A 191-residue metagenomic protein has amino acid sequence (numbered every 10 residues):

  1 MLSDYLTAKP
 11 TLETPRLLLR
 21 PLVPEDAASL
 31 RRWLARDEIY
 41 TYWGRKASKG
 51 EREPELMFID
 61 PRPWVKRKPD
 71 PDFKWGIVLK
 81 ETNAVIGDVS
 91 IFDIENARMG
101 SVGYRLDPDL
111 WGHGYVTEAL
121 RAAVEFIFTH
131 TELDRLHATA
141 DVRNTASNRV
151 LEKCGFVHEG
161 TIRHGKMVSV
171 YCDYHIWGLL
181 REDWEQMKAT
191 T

Functional and structural regions predicted by a protein language model:
M1-D109, H130, H164-T191: GNAT-family acyltransferases
Y104-L106, G112-T129, T145-K153: Conserved acetyl-CoA-binding loop-helix of GNAT-fold acetyltransferases
H130-T139: Conserved GNAT acetyl-CoA-binding A-motif
R135, R163-H164: Short, Lys/Arg-enriched C-terminal cap helix and immediately downstream tail that follows
A140, S147, E159, Y171-D173: Short histidine
E152-I162: Conserved acetyl-CoA-binding loop of GNAT-fold acetyltransferases
